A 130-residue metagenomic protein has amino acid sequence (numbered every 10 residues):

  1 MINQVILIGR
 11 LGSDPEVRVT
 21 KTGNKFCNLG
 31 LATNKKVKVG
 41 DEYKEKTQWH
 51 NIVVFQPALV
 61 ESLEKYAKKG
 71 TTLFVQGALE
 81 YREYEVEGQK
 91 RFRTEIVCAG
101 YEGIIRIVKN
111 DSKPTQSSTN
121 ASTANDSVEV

Functional and structural regions predicted by a protein language model:
M1-N3, V17-T22, K38-Y43, E61 (+2 more regions): Acidic, gly/ser/pro-rich intrinsically disordered tails
V5, K25-C27, Q48, L73 (+1 more regions): Hydrophobic core residues within well-ordered beta-strands of beta-rich domains
I6-S13, L31, K69-E80, C98 (+1 more regions): OB-fold and OB-like beta-barrel modules that bind single-stranded nucleic acids
V19-T33, F92-E95: Short aromatic-glycine-enriched beta-strand elements
K35, E42-K65: Glycine-rich strand-loop-strand elements at beta-sheet edges
V37, W49-H50, F74, I105: Tryptophan-centric aromatic hotspots in well-structured domains and transmembrane helices
F55-R91: Beta-rich strand-turn-strand
E83-Q89, R93-V97, E102-I107: C-terminal structural segments of small proteins and small subunits
